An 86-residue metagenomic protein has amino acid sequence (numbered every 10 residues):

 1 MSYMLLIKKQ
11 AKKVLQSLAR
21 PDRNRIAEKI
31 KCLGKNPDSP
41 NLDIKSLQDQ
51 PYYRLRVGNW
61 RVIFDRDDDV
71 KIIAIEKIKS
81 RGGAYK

Functional and structural regions predicted by a protein language model:
M1-S2, D49: Solvent-exposed, charged interface segments at domain starts and junctions
S2-K9, R20-N24, V57-W60, D65-K86: Enriched for short, Lys/Arg-rich terminal
K12, Q48, Y85: Nucleotide phosphate-binding site architecture
K13, S39-L42, S80: Residue-level signal for pocket-adjacent positions within structured domains
R23, A27-K31: Short, well-structured alpha-helical segments
K31-L55: A short, surface-exposed loop/turn module that caps and links secondary-structure elements
